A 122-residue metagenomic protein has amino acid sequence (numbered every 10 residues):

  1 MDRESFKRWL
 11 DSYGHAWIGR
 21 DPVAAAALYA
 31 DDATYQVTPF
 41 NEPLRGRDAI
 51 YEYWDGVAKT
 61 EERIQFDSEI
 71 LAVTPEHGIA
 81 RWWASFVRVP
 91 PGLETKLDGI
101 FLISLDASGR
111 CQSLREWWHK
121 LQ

Functional and structural regions predicted by a protein language model:
M1-D31: Short, low-complexity N-terminal intrinsically disordered segments enriched in polar/charged residues
D2-S5, D21, Y51-Q122: A beta-strand edge to alpha-helix "cap/lid" segment located at domain peripheries
Y13-A16, Q36, F86: Alpha-helix C-capping/helix-to-loop hinge sites
G14, P39, I70-A72: Structured beta->alpha junctions
D32-T34, E94: Short hydrophobic/aromatic segments of transmembrane alpha-helices and their interfaces
T34-L44, G56-A58, W117: A short gly/proline-enriched turn/hairpin at secondary-structure junctions
L44-R45, F66: A broad, structural micro-motif
